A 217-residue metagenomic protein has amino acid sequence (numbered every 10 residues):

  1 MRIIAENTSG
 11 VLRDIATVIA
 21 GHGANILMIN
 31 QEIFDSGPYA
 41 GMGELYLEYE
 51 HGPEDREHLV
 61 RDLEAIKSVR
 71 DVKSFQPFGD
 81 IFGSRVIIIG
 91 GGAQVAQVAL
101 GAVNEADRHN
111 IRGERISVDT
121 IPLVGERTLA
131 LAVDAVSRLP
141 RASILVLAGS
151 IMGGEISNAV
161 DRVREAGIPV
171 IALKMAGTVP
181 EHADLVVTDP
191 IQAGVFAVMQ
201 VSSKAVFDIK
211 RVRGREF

Functional and structural regions predicted by a protein language model:
M1-I89, E105, T120-R127, L131: A conserved regulatory-domain signal marking ACT and ACT-like small-molecule sensing domains and adjacent regulatory
V72-F217: Conserved mixed alpha/beta catalytic, RNA-binding, or beta-rich assembly cores of soluble enzyme, regulatory
